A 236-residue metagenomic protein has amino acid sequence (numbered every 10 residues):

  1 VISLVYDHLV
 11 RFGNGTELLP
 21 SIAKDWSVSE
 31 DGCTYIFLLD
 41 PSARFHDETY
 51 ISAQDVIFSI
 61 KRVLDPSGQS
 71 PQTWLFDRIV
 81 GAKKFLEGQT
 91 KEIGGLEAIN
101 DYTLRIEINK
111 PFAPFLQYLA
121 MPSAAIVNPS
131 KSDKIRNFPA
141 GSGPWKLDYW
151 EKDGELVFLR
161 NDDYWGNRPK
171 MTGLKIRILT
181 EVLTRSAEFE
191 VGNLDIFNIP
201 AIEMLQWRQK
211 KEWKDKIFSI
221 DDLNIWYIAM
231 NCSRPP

Functional and structural regions predicted by a protein language model:
V1-E30, L38, K61, F138-G141: N-terminal lobe/hinge region of extracytoplasmic solute-binding protein
V10, N14, R44, K61-Q69 (+6 more regions): Sec-exported extracytoplasmic/periplasmic mature domains
G13, T90-G94, D101-Y102, E107-G173 (+2 more regions): Gly/Pro-rich hinge or "lid" segments in bacterial periplasmic/extracellular proteins
I22-S27, E92-L96, T103, G143-D148 (+1 more regions): A structural signal for short loop-to-beta-strand junctions that line the ligand-binding cleft of periplasmic/secreted
D25-L75, R185-E188, P236: Aromatic- and charge-enriched surface segment that lines or borders ligand/interaction sites
L38, I51-I57, L64, G68-V127: Surface-exposed binding/hinge segments that line and control ligand-binding clefts or catalytic entry sites
S52-K61, D101-E107, G143-P144, M171-G173 (+1 more regions): Alpha-helical secondary-structure segments
D148-L159, K175-R234: Extracellular/periplasmic solute-recognition and catalytic clefts
